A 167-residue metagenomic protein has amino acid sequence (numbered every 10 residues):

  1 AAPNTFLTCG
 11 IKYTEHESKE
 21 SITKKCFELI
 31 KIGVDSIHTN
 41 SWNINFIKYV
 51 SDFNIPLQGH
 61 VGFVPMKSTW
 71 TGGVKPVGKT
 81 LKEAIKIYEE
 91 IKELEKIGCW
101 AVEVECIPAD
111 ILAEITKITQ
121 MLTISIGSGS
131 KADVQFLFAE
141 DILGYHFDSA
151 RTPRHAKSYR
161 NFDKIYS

Functional and structural regions predicted by a protein language model:
A1-S167: Alpha/beta enzyme core
